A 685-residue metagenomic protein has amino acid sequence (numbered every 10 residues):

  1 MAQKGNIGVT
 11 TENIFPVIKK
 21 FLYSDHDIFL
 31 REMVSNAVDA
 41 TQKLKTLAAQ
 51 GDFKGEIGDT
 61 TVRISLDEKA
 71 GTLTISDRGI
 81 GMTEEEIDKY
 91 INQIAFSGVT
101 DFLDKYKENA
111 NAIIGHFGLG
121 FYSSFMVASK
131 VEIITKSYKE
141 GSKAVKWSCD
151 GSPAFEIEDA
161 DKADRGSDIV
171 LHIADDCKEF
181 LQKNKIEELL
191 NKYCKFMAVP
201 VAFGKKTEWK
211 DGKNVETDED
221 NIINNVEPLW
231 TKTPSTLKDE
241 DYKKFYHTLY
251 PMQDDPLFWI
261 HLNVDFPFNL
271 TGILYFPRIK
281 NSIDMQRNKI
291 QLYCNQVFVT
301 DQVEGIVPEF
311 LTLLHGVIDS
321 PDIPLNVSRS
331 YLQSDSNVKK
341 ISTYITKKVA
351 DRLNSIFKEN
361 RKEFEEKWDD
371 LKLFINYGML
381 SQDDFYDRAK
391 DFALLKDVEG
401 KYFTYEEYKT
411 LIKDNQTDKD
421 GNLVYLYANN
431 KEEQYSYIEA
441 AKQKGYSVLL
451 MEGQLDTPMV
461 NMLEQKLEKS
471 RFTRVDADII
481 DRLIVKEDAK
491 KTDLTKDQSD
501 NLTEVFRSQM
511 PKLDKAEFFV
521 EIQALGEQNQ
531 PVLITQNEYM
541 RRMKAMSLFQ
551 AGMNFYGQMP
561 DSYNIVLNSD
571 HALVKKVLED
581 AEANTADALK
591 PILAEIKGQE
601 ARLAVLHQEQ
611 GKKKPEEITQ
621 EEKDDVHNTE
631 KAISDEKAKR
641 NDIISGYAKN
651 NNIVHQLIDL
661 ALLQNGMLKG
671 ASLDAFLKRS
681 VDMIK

Functional and structural regions predicted by a protein language model:
M1-F180, E188, K195, A586 (+1 more regions): GHKL (Bergerat-fold) ATPase N-terminal catalytic module, capturing the glycine-rich phosphate-binding loop and acidic
I113, V131-A154, A174-K178, N184-K685: GHKL/Bergerat-fold ATPase module in large chromosome/replication-associated machines
